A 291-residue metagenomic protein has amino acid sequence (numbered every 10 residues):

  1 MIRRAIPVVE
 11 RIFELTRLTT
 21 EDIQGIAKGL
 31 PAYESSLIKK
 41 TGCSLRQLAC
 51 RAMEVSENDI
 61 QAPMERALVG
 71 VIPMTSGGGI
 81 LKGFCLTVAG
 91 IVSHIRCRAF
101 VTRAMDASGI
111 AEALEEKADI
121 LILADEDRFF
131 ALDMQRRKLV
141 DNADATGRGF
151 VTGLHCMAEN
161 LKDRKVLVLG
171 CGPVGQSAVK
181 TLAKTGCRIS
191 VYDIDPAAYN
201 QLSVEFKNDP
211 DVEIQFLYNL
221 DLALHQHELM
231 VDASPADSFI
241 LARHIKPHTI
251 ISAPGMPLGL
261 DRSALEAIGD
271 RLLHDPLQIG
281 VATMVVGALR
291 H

Functional and structural regions predicted by a protein language model:
M1-A131: N-terminal ligand-binding/catalytic initiation module
T102, I214-N219, L273-D275: Short acidic-hydrophobic, aromatic-tinged amphipathic segments that line or gate anion-handling sites
E115, A223-H225, I245: A short, aliphatic-rich alpha-helical micro-motif
K117-L121, E228, T249: Conserved acidic residues
R137-H155: A glycine-rich, Thr/Ser-enriched phosphate-binding loop motif common to dinucleotide/cofactor-binding enzymes
V151-L229: Glycine-rich phosphate/diphosphate-binding loop of Rossmann-like nucleotide-binding domains
E213, L217-I240, I250-P257: Rossmann-like NAD(P)-binding element
H244-G280: ADP-ribose/adenylate-binding Rossmann-like module
